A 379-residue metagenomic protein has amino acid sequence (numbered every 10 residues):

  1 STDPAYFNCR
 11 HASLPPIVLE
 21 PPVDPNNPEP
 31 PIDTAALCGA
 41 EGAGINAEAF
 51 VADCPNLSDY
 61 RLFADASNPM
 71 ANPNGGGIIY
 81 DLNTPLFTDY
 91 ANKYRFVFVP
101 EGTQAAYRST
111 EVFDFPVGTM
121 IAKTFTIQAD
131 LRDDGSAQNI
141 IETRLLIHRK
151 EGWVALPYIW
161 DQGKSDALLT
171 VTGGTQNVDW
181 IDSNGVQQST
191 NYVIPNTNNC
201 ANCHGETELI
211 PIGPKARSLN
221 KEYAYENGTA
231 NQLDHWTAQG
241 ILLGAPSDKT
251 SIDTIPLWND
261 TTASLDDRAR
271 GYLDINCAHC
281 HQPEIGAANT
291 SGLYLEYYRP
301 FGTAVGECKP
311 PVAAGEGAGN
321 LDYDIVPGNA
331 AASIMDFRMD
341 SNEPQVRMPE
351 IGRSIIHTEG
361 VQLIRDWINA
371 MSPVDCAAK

Functional and structural regions predicted by a protein language model:
S1-A43, V112, L131-K379: Sequence context surrounding c-type heme c attachment/ligation sites in exported
D3-V97: N-terminal pre-domain segments of enzymes
N74-G77, P100-G102, L273-D274, P327-G328: A short linear-motif detector with a strong N-terminal bias
Y94-A106: Short, structured beta-strand/loop micro-motifs enriched in basic residues and often containing a Trp
A105-Y107, D130-R132: Short, solvent-exposed loop/turn elements at domain surfaces
F115-G118: Short, well-ordered loop/turn sites that connect or cap secondary structure elements
